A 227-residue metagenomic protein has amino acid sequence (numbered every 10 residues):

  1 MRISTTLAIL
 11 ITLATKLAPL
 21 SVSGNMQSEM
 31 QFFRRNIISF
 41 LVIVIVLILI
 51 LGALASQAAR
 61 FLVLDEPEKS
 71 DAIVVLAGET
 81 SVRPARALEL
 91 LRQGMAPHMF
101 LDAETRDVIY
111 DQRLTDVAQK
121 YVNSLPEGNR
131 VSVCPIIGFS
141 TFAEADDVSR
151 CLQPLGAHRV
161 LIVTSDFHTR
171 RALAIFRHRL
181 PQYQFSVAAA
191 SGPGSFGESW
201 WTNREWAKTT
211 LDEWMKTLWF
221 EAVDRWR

Functional and structural regions predicted by a protein language model:
M1-S28: N-terminal amphipathic/basic-hydrophobic helices that include classical n-h-c signal peptides and signal-anchor
I3, R35-N36, P84, A145: Hydrophobic alpha-helical segments, especially transmembrane helices and their immediate juxtamembrane helical caps
S4, A18, L54-A59, F176-R177: Aromatic-residue hotspot detector
T6, I38-S39, A87: General helical structural elements
E29-L64: N-terminal type II signal-anchor transmembrane helix that functions as the membrane-insertion/stop-transfer segment
Q31-F32, T80, E213: Short alpha-helical segments used as structural interaction elements across diverse proteins
A59-R204: A structural signal for short, hydrophobic/glycine-enriched beta-strand patches
T202-R227: A transmembrane-helix-recognition feature enriched in membrane-embedded lipid enzymes and envelope glyco-/phospholipid
